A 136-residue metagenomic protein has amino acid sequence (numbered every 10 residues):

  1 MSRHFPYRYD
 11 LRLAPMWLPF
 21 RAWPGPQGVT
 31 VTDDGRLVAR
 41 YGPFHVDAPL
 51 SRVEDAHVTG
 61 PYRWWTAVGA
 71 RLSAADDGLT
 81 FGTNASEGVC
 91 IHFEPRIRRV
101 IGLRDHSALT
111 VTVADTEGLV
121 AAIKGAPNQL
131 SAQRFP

Functional and structural regions predicted by a protein language model:
M1-D34: Anionic N-terminal interaction surfaces
S2-P15, D55-P136: Acidic, Ser/Thr- and proline-rich intrinsically disordered linker/docking segments of eukaryotic scaffolds
F20-A22, T30, A39, G82 (+1 more regions): Sterically constrained small-residue positions within well-ordered secondary structures of folded domains
P26-V31, G35-A48: Charged, well-structured alpha/beta interaction segments
L37, D47-P61: Phosphoinositide-dependent membrane-docking surfaces
